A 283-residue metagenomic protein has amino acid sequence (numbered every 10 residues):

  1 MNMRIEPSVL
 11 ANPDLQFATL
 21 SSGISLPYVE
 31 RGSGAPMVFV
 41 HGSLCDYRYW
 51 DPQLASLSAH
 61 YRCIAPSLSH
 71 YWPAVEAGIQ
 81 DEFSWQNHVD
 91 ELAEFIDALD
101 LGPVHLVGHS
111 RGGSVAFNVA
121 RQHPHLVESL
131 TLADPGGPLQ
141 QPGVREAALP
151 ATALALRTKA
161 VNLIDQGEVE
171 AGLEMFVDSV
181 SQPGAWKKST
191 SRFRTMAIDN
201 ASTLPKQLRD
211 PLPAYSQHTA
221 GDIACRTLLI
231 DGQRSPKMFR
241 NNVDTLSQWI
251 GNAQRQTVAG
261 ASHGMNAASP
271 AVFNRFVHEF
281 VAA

Functional and structural regions predicted by a protein language model:
F17-D81, F95: Conserved HGGG/HGGXW glycine-rich cap/lid loop of the alpha/beta-hydrolase fold
Q86-V104: Conserved acidic catalytic loop of the alpha/beta-hydrolase fold
L106-G108, A133: Short beta-strand immediately N-terminal to the catalytic nucleophile in serine-hydrolase-like folds
G108, G112, A116: Gly/Ala-rich beta-loop-alpha elbow adjacent to hydrolase catalytic centers
F117-Q122, L126-I164: Flexible "cap/lid" loop of the alpha/beta hydrolase fold
D165-P205: Conserved alpha/beta-hydrolase catalytic His-Asp/Glu region
Q217-G264: Conserved loop-alpha-helix segment in the C-terminal half of the alpha/beta-hydrolase fold that carries the catalytic
G251-A283: Catalytic active-site module of serine/aspartate enzymes centered on a nucleophile-bearing elbow/loop
